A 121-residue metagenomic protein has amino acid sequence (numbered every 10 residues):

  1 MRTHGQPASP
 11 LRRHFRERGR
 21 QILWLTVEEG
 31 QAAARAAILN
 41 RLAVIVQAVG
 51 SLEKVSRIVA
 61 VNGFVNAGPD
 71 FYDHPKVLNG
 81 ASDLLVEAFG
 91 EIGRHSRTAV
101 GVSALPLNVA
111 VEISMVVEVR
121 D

Functional and structural regions predicted by a protein language model:
M1-D121: Short, polar/acidic, helix-capping and beta-turn segments at strand->helix junctions that line the mouths
